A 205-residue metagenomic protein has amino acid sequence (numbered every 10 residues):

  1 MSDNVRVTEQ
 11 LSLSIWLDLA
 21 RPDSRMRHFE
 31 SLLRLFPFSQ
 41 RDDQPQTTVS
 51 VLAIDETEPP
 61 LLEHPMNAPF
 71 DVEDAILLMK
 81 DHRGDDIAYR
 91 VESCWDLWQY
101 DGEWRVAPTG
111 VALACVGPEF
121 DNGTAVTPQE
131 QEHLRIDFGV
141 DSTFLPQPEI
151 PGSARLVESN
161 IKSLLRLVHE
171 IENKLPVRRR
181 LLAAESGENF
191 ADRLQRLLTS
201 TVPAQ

Functional and structural regions predicted by a protein language model:
M1, P128-Q205: Acidic, proline/glycine-rich low-complexity IDRs
M1-P59: Short, extreme N-terminal segment that most often corresponds to the first beta-strand
R6-Q10, A88-R90, Q129-H133: A general secondary-structure signal for short beta-strands and their flanking turns/coil in non-transmembrane regions
E9-L17, E63-M66, D74-I76, K80-R83 (+1 more regions): Short, hydrophobic beta-strand segments
Q10-W16, R105, G110-G117, H133-D137 (+1 more regions): Ordered hydrophobic segments in well-structured contexts
R34-P37, M66-F70, K162-L165, H169: Generic structural signal for well-ordered, non-transmembrane alpha-helical segments in soluble/cytosolic regions
F38-G117: Short, intrinsically disordered low-complexity segments
A112, E119-P128: Intrinsic, low-complexity N-terminal interaction/targeting segments
